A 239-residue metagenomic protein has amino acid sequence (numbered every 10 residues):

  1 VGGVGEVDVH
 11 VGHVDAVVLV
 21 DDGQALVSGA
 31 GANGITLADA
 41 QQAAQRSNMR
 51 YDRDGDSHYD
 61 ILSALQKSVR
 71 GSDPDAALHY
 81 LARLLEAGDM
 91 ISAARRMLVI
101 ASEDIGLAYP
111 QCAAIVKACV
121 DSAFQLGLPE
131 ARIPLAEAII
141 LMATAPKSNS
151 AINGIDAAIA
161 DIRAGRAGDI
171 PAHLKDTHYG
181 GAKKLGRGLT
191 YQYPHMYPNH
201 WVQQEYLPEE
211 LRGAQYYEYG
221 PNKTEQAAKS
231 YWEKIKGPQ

Functional and structural regions predicted by a protein language model:
G3, A16-V18: Short linear motifs in low-complexity or flexible loops
V9-V11, V18-V20: Short linear segments in intrinsically disordered or otherwise low-structure-confidence regions
G12, G23-V27, G31, L135: Conserved AAA+ ATPase small/helical "lid" subdomain
D22-G29, A38-Q45, S63-K67, L78-R83 (+1 more regions): C-terminal helical "lid" of AAA+/P-loop NTPase domains
N33-A38, R46-Y59, D73: Inter-lobe coupling/hinge segments of SF2-like helicase ATPases
Q42-Y51, E103, T144: Conserved alpha/beta core segments of nucleic-acid transaction machinery
S57-I61, A76, A114: Alpha-helix N-cap/N′ positions at the starts of helices
G71-D75, L81-H195, N199, P208-E209 (+1 more regions): Terminal-proximal interaction/regulatory segments of ATP-powered molecular machines
